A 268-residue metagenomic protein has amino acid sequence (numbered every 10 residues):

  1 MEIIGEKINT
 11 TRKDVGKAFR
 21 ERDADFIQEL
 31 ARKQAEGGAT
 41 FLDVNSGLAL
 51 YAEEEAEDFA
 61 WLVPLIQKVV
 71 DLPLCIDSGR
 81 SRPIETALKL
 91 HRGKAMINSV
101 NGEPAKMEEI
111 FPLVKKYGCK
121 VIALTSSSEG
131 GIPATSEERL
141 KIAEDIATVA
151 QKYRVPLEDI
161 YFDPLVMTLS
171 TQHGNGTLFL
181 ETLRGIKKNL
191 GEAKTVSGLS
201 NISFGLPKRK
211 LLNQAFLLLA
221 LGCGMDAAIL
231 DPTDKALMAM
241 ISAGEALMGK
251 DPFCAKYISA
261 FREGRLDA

Functional and structural regions predicted by a protein language model:
M1-I3, T40-D43, D71-C75, K94-I97 (+4 more regions): Structural preference for beta-strand elements that scaffold enzyme active sites
M1-K17, D25-Q28, G37, L230-A268: Extended, intrinsically disordered, low-complexity segments
I3-E29, E53-E54, N98-G102, G130-E137 (+1 more regions): Active-site mouth loops of central-metabolism enzymes
D23-Q34, K106, D145, L212-L217: Short, acidic/polar
A35-L72, V166-G176: Glycine-rich, proline-tolerant flexible connector loops at the mouths of alpha/beta enzymes
D43-S46, L72-R80, A95-A105, T125 (+1 more regions): Catalytic beta/alpha-barrel core
Y51-W61, S78-T86, G102-K116, G131-K141 (+2 more regions): Active-site-adjacent beta->alpha loops and helix N-cap segments on the catalytic face of soluble alpha/beta enzymes
K116-E263: Catalytic alpha/beta core domains of metabolic enzymes, predominantly
